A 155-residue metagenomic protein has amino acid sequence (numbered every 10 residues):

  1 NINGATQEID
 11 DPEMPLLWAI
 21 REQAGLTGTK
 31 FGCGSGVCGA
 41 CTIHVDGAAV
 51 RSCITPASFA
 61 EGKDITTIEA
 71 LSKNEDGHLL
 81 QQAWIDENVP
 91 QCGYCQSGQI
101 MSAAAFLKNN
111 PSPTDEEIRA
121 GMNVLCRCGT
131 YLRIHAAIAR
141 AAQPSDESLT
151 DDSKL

Functional and structural regions predicted by a protein language model:
N1-L155: Signature of N-terminal electron-transfer/Fe-S-associated modules in redox systems
